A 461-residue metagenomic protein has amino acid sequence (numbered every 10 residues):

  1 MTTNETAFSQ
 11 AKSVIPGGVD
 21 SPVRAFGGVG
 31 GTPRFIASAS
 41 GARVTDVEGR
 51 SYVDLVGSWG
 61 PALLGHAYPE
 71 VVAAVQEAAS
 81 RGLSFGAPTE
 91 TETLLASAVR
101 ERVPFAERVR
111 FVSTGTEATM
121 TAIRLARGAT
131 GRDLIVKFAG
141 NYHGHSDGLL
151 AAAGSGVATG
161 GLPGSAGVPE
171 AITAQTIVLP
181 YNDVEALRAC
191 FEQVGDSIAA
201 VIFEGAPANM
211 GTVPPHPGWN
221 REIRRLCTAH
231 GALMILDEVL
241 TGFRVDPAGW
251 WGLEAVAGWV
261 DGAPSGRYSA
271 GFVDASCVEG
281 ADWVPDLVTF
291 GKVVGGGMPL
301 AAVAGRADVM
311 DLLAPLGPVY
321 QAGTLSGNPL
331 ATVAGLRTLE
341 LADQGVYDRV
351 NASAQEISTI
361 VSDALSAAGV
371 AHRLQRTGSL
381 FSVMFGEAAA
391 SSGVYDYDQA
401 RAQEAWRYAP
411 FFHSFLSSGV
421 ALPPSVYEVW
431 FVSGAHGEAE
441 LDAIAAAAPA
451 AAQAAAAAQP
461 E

Functional and structural regions predicted by a protein language model:
M1-E461: Conserved N-terminal phosphate-binding loop of PLP-dependent enzymes in the Aspartate aminotransferase
